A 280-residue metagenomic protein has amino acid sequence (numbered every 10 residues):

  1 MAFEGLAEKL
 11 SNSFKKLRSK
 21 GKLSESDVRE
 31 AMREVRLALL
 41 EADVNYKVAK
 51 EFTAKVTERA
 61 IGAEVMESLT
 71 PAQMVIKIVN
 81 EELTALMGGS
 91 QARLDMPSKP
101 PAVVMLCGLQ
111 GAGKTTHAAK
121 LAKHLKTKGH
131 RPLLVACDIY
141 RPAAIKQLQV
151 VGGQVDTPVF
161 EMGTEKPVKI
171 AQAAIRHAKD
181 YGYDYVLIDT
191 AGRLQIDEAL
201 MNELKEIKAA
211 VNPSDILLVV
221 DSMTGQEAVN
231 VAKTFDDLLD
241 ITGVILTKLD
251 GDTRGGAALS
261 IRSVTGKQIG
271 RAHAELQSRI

Functional and structural regions predicted by a protein language model:
M1-F3: N-terminal amphipathic/basic leader segments beginning at the initiator methionine
L6-C137, A144-T164, I170-T190: Primarily NTPase-proximal linker/entry elements flanking Walker-type ATP/GTP-binding cores
N45, Q110, V135-Y140, M162 (+3 more regions): G-domain G4 guanine-recognition motif of GTPases
T115, P142-I145, M201-N202, Q226: Short low-complexity stretches enriched in small and charged residues
Q172-I175, Y183, Q195, M201-A209 (+1 more regions): Conserved phosphate-handling catalytic cores of large alpha/beta enzymes
L276-I280: Hydrophobic alpha-helical segments, chiefly the membrane-spanning helices and signal/signal-anchor peptides
